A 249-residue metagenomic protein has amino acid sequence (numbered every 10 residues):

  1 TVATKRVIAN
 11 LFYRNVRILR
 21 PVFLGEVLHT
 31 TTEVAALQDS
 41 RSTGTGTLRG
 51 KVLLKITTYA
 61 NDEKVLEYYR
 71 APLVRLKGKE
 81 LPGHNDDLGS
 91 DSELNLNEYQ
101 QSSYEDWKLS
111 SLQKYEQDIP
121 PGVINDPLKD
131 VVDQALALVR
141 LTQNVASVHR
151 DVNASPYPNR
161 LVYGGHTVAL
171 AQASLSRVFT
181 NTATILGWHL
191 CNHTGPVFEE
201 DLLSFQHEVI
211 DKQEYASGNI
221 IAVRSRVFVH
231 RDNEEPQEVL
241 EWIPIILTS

Functional and structural regions predicted by a protein language model:
T1-Q38, T167-K212: Hydrophobic beta-strand-centered segment that forms part of the acyl-chain substrate-binding groove
Y13, I56, I124-K129, A135-L138 (+2 more regions): Aromatic/pi-system hotspot detector in well-structured domains
V16, P72, D126-D130, C191 (+1 more regions): Generic detection of short hydrophobic beta-strand segments and adjacent strand-loop junctions
I18, V22-D106, E199, E208-S249: HotDog/MaoC-like acyl-thioester-processing domains
R75-P158, G218: Non-catalytic linker/capping segments at the edges of enzyme domains
S155-L161, L186-W188: A beta-strand-loop signature enriched in Asp, Gly, Thr, and Trp that corresponds to the sialidase/neuraminidase Asp-box
